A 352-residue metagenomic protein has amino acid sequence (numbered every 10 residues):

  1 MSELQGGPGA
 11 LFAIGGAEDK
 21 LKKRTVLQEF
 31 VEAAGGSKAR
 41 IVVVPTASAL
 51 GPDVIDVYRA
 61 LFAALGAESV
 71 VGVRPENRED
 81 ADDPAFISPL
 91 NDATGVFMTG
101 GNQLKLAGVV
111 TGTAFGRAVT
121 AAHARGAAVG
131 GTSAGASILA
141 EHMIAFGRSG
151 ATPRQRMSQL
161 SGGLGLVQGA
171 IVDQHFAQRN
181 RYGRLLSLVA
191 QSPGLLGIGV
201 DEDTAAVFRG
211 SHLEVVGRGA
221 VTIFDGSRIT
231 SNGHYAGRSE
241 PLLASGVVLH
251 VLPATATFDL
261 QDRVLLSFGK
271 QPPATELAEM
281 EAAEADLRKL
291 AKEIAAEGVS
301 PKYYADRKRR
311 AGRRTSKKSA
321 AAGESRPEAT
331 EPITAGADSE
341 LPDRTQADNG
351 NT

Functional and structural regions predicted by a protein language model:
M1-S37, A49-A64, I144-A145, S149-T352: C-terminal and late-domain segments of enzyme folds
A13, V71-V73, F97-M98, V129-T132 (+1 more regions): General beta-strand structural signal in soluble alpha/beta enzymes
V42, S48-A93, M98, K105: Portal/gating segments that form or line small-molecule/metal binding sites
V57, T111-G116: Charged helix-capping and loop-helix junction motifs
M98-G100, V119-M143: Catalytic nucleophile loop
Q103-T113: Glycine/threonine-rich flexible loop motifs
